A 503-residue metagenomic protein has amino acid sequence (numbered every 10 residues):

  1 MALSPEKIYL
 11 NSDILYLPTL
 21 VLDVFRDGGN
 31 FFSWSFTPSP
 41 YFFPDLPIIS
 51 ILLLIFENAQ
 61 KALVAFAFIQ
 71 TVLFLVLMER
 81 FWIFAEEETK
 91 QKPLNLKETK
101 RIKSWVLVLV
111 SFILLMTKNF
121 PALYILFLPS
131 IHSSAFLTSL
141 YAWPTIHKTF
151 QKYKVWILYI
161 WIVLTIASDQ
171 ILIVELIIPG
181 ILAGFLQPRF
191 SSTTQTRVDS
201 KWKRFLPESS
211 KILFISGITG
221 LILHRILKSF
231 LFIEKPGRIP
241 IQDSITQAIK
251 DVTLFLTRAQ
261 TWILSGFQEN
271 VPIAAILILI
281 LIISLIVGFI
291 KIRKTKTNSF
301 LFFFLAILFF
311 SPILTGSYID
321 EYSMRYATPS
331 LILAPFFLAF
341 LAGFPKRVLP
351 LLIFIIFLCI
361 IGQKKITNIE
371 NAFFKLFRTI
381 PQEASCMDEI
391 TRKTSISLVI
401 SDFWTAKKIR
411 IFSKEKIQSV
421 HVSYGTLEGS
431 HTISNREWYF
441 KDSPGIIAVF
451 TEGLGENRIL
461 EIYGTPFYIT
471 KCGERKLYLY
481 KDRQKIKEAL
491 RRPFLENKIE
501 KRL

Functional and structural regions predicted by a protein language model:
L3-S12, F25-S50: Membrane-proximal lumenal/periplasmic loop motifs of glycosylation machinery
S39, K393-L427: Short periplasmic/luminal acceptor-recognition loop of GT-C membrane glycosyltransferases, typified by
A65-R101, Y141, I283-G288: Transmembrane-helix motifs of polytopic, lipid-linked glycan transferases
K92-E98, P188-S210, V271-A306, Y318: Membrane-interface helix-loop-helix junctions at transmembrane boundaries of multi-pass membrane enzymes, predominantly
K97, K154-I160, K211-I218, L277-I283 (+3 more regions): Signature aromatic-anchored transmembrane alpha helix within multi-pass, membrane-resident enzymes that catalyze glycan
T99-I146, Y322-A334, F403-W404: Membrane-interface micro-motifs in multi-pass membrane enzymes
S130-T138, V174, V271-I280, S299-K346: Hydrophobic/aromatic-rich transmembrane helices and adjacent perimembrane loops
K154-Q170, L176: Membrane-interface alpha helices of multi-pass inner-membrane proteins
